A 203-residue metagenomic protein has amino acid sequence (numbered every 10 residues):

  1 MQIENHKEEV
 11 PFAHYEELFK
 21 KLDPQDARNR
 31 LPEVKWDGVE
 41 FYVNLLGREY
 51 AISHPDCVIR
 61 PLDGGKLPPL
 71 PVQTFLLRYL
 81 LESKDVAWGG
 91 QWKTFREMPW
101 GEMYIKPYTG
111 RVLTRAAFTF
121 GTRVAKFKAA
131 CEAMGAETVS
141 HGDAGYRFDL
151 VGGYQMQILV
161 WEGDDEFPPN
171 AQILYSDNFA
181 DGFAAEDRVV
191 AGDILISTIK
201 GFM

Functional and structural regions predicted by a protein language model:
M1-L18, G38-E40, D56-V58, G65 (+5 more regions): Charge-rich alpha-helical segments
M1-V39, V72, L80-M134: Short Lys/Arg-enriched alpha/beta "domain-start" segment
A27-H54, E137-E162: Amphipathic, interaction-prone secondary-structure segments
R48-T74, W161-E186: Intrinsically disordered, low-complexity regulatory segments enriched in Ser/Thr/Pro and charged residues
Y50, Y104-V112, A116, S140-G142 (+1 more regions): Domain-length accessory/inserted modules outside core catalytic folds
L62, K66, A117, A144 (+1 more regions): Short, charged/polar micro-motifs that form catalytic or ligand-binding hotspots
L67-G89, S176-M203: Ampiphathic alpha-helical segments that act as solvent-exposed interaction surfaces
T122-D181: Conserved binding-pocket/active-site segment within a compact domain
